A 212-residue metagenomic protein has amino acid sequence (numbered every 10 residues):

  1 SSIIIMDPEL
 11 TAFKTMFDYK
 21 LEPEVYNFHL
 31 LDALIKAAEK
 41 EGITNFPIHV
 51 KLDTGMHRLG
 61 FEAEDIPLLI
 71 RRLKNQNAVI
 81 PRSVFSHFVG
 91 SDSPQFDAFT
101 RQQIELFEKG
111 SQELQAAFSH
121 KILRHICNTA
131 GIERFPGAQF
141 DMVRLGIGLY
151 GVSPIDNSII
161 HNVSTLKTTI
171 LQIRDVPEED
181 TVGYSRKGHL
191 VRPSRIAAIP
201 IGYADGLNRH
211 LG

Functional and structural regions predicted by a protein language model:
S1-L21, V25-H29, T129, R134: N-terminal active-site wall of soluble small-molecule enzyme domains
I3, V143, A197-I199: Well-ordered beta-strand positions enriched in small/hydrophobic/aromatic, beta-favoring residues
E9, H29, M56, D205-L207: Residues that cap or initiate secondary-structure elements
F13-K14, K40, G188-H189: Short secondary-structure boundary/capping segments
K20-E22, G55-R58, A198: Short aromatic/hydrophobic contact patches that present stacked aromatics for nucleic-acid/ligand binding
P23, V50, I199-I201: Preference for bulky hydrophobic residues occupying beta-strand positions in well-ordered beta-sheet regions
H29-D32, K36-E39, T44-P47, T54-E178: Active-site loop/helix belt of alpha/beta enzymes
T168-G212: Functionally critical, mid-to-C-terminal surface segments that flank or help form catalytic/ligand
